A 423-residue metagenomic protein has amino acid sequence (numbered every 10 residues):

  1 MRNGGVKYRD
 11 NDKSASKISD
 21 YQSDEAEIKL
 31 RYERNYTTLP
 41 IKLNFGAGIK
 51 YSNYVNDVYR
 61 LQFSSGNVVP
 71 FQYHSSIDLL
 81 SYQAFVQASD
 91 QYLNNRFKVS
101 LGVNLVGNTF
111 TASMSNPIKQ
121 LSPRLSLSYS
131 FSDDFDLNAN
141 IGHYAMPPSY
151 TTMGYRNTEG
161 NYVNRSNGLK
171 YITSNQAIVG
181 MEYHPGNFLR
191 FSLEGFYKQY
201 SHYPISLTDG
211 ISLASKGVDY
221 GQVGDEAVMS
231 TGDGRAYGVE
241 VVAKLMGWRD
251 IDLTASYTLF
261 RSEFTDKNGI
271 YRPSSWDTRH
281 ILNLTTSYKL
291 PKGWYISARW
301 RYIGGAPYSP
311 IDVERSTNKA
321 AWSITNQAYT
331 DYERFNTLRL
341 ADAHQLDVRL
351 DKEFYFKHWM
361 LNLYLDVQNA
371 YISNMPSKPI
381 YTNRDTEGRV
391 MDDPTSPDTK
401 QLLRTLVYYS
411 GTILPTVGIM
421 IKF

Functional and structural regions predicted by a protein language model:
M1-M114, S130, L189-S192, T254: Face-selective signature of the C-terminal outer-membrane beta-barrel domain
M1-N3, F45-Y51, L101-G107, A139-H143 (+4 more regions): Transmembrane beta-barrel strands of outer-membrane/channel proteins
S19-N35, Q72-Y73, I77-F85, S166 (+4 more regions): Outer membrane beta-barrel strand-and-loop segments of large Gram-negative receptors, especially TonB-dependent
T37-I41, Y92-N95, S130-D134, S174 (+8 more regions): Outer-membrane beta-barrel channels and translocator barrels
P40, H74-S201, S256, I281 (+1 more regions): Structural signature of Gram-negative outer-membrane beta-barrels, strongest in the C-terminal barrel of TonB-dependent
R60-Q62, Y129, D134-A177, Y197-Q222 (+3 more regions): Surface-exposed extracellular loop regions of Gram-negative outer-membrane beta-barrel proteins, predominantly
Y92-L93, Y197-Q199, Y220-P310: Gram-negative outer-membrane beta-barrel transporters
R301-T325, A341-Q345, K352-F423: C-terminal beta-signal and adjacent terminal beta-strands/loops of Gram-negative outer-membrane beta-barrel proteins
